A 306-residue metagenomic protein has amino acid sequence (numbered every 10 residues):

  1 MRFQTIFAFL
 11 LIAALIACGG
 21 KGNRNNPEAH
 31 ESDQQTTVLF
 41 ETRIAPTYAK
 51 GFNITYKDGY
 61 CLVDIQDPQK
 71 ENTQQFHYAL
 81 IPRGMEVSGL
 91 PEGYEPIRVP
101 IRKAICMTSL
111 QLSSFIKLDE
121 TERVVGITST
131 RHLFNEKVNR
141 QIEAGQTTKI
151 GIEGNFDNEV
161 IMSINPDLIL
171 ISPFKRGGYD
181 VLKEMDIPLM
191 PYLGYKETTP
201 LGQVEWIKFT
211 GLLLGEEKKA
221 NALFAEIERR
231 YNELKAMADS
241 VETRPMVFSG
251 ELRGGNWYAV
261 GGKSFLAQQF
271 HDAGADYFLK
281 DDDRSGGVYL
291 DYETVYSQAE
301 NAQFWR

Functional and structural regions predicted by a protein language model:
M1-F7: Bacterial N-terminal signal peptides that target proteins for export
A14-A17: C-terminal motif of bacterial Sec signal peptides marking the signal peptidase cleavage site
G19-G22: Bacterial signal peptide processing site
N26-I44: Post-signal peptide N-terminal segment of mature Sec-exported envelope proteins
D64, K70-M162: A short, structured surface patch at a secondary-structure boundary
Q146, D157, D167-W257, K280-D281 (+1 more regions): Extracytoplasmic substrate-binding proteins
T147-I152, N158-F174, I187, Y292-R306: Proline-aspartate-enriched helix->loop->beta-strand connector
A236-R306: Flexible, glycine-rich surface segments
